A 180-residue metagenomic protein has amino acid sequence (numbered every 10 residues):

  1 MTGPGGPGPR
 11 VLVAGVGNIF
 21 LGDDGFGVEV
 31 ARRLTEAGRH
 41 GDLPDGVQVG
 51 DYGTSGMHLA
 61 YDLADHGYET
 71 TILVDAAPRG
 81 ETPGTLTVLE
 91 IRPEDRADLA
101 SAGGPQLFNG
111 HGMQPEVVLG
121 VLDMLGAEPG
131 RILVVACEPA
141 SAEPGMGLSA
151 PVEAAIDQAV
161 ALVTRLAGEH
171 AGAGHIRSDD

Functional and structural regions predicted by a protein language model:
M1-P129, V134-C137, M146-D157, L166-H170: N-terminal catalytic or cofactor-binding beta/alpha core of small enzyme domains
P139-S141: A short, acidic, flexible beta-alpha connecting loop/helix-capping segment that sits on the rim of active
V163: Hydrophobic "lid"/C-terminal helical patch of Rossmann-like NAD(P)-dependent dehydrogenase/epimerase domains
A171-D180: Short, highly charged C-terminal tails/helix-capping segments
